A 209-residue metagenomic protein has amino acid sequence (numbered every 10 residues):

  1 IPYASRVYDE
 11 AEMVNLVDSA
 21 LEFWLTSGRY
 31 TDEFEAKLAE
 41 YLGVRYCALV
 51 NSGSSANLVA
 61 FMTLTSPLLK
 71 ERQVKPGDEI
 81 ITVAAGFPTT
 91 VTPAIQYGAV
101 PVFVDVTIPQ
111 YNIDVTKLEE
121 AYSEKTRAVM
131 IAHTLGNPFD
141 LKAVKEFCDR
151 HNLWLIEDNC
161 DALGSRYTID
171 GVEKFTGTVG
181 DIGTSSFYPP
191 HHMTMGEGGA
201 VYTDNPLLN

Functional and structural regions predicted by a protein language model:
I1-L25, R29: N-terminal "arm"/small-domain region of PLP-dependent enzymes with the aminotransferase-like
D9, Y111, G136-N137, P189-M195: Nucleotide-sugar-dependent glycosyltransferase donor-binding/catalytic pocket residues
G28-E79, T92-Y97, F103-V104, D170: Phosphate-binding glycine-rich loop
A36, K142, E173-K174: Active-site phosphate/pyrophosphate- and oxyanion-stabilizing loops and adjacent acidic/basic residues in soluble
S66-A162, R166: PLP-dependent aminotransferase-like
I81, V129-M130, T184-S186, A200-Y202: Structural motif
E157-M195: Conserved active-site segment immediately N-terminal to the catalytic lysine that forms the internal aldimine
P189-N209: Conserved core segment of the aminotransferase class I/II
